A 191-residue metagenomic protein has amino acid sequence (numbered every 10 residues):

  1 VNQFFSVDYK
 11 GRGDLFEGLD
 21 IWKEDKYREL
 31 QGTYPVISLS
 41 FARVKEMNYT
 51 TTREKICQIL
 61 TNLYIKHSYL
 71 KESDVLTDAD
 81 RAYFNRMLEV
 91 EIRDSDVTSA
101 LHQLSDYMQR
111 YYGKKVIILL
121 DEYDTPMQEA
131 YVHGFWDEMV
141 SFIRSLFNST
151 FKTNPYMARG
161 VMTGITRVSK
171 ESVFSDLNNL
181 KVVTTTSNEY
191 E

Functional and structural regions predicted by a protein language model:
V1-E191: Phosphate-binding site recognition
